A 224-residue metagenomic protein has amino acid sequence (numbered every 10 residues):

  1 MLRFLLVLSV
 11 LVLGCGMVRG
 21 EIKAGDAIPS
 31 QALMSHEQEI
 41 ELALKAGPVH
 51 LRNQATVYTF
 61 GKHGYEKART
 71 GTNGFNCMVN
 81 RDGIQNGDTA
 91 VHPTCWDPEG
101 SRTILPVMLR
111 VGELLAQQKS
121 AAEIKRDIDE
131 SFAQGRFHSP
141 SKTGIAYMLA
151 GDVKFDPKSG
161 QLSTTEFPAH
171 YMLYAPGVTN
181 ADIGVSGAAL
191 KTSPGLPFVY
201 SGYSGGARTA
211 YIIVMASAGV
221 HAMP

Functional and structural regions predicted by a protein language model:
M1-F4: Positively charged n-region of N-terminal signal peptides that target proteins for export
L6-G14: Bacterial N-terminal signal peptides
M17-E21: Sec/Tat signal peptide C-region and signal peptidase I cleavage site
I22-P224: Primary mode marks residue(s) on the alpha4-beta5-alpha5 output face of response regulator receiver
